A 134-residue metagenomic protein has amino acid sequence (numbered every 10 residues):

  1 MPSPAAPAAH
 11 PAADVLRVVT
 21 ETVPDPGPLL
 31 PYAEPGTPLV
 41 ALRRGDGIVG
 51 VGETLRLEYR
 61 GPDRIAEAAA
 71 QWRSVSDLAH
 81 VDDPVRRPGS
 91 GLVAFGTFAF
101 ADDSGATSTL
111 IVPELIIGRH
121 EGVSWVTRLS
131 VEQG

Functional and structural regions predicted by a protein language model:
M1-G134: Signature of the chorismate-utilizing enzyme
